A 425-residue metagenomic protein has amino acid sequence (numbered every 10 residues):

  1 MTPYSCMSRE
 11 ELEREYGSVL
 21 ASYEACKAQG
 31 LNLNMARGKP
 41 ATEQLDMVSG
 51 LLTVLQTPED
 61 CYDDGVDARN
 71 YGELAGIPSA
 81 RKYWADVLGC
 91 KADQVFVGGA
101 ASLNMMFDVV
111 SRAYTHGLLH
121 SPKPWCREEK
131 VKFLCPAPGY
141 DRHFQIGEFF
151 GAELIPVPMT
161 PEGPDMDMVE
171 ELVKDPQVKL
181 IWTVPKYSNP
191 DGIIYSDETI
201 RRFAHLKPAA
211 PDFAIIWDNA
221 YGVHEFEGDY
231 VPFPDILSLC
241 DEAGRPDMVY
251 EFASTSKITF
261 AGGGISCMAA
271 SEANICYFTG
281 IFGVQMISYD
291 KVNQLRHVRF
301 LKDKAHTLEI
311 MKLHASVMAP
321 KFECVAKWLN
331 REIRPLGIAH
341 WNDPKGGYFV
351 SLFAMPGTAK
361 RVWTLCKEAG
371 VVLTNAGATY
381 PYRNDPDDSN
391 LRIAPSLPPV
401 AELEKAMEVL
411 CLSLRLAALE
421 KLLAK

Functional and structural regions predicted by a protein language model:
T2-A75, S79-A80, A85-D86, E368-V371: N-terminal "arm"/small-domain region of PLP-dependent enzymes with the aminotransferase-like
G38-T42, S102-L103, G139-D141, E162 (+9 more regions): Short, solvent-exposed loop/turn segments at secondary-structure junctions
D60-C61, V66-P211, G222-G244, A359 (+3 more regions): Conserved core of the PLP fold type I
G98, S238-A319, R331-E332, L419: Conserved core segment of the aminotransferase class I/II
K312-A326, I338-F353, K367: Conserved glycine-rich beta-strand-loop-beta hairpin in the small C-terminal domain of fold type I
S351-P356, L373-R415: Conserved PLP-binding active-site segment of the aspartate aminotransferase-like
V362-E368, A406-C411: Short amphipathic alpha-helices in soluble, non-transmembrane regions that often serve as interface/regulatory elements
